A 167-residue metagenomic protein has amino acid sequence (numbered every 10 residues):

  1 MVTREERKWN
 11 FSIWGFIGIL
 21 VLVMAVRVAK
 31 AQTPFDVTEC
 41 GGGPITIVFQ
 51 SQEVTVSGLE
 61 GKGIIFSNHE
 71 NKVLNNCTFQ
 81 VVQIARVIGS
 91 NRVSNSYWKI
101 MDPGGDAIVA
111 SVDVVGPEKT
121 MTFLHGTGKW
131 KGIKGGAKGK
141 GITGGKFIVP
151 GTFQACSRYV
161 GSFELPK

Functional and structural regions predicted by a protein language model:
M1-F11: N-terminal secretory signal peptides that target proteins for export/translocation
T3, A25-R27: Short, low-complexity, intrinsically disordered N-terminal modules that encode targeting/processing signals
N10-I13, V37: Composition-driven detection of intrinsically disordered, low-complexity segments
W14-A25: Bacterial N-terminal signal peptides
V28-K167: Beta-strand-enriched cores of mature, soluble protein domains
